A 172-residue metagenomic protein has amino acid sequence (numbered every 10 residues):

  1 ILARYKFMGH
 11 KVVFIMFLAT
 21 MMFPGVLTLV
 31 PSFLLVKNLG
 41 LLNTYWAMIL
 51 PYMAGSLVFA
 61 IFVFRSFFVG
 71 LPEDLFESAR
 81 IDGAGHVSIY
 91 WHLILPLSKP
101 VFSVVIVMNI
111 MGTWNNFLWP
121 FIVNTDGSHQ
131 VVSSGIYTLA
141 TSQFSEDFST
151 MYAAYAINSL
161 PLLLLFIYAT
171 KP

Functional and structural regions predicted by a protein language model:
I1-P172: A structural signal for multi-pass alpha-helical bundles of membrane permease subunits that mediate small-molecule
